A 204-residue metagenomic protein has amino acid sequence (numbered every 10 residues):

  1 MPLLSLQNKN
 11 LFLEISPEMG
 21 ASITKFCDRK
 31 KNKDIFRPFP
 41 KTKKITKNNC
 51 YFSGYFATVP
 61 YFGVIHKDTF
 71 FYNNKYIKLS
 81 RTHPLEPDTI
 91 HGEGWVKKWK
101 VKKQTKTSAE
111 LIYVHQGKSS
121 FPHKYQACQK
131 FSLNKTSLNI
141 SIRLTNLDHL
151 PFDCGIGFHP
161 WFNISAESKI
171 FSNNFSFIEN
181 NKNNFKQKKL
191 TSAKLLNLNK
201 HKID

Functional and structural regions predicted by a protein language model:
M1-S80: Beta-strand-rich N-terminal accessory domains
S5-Q7, F71, K75, S80-K135: Extended, loop-rich substrate-binding clefts of extracytoplasmic carbohydrate-active enzymes
N10-I15, Q129-F131, L138-N146: Short, well-ordered beta-strand segments enriched in hydrophobic/aromatic residues
S16-M19, F121-Y125, C154-G155: Short glycine/proline-enriched turns and hinge-like loops at secondary-structure junctions
C27, Y125, N139-F171: Acidic (Asp/Glu-rich), glycine- and aromatic
D34-F52, I77-K98, K169-N180: Glycine-rich, pocket-lining loop/helix-strand segments that form or immediately flank
F36, G94, H115-P122, D148 (+1 more regions): Hydrophobic small-molecule pocket/channel-lining residues, especially in calycin-type beta-barrels
P151-D153, W161-D204: Active-site/ligand-binding surface loops and adjacent short beta/alpha elements that line catalytic pockets across
